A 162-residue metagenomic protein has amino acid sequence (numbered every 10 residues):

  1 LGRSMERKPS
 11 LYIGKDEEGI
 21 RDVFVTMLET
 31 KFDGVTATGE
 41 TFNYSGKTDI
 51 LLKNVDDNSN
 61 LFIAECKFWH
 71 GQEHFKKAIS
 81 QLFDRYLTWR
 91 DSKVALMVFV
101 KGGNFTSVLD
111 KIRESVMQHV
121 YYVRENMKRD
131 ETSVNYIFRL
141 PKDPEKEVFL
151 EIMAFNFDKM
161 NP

Functional and structural regions predicted by a protein language model:
L1-R7, K47, I63, W69: Folded interaction cores of globular domains that provide primary macromolecule-binding surfaces
L1-T38: Acidic-basic catalytic patches of nuclease active cores, encompassing PD-(D/E)XK and other metal-cofactor nuclease
F24, I50-L52, L61-F68, R85-Y86: Conserved catalytic cores of phosphodiester-cleaving nucleases, focusing on short active-site segments
V25-D57, H74, K142: Active-site metal-binding core of divalent-cation-utilizing nuclease and nuclease-like domains
K47, N58-L61, E147-F149: Short, mixed charged/polar active-site loops that provide acid/base catalysis or chelate metal/phosphate cofactors
N54-D56, K67-H70, A154-K159: Short, flexible loop/turn elements at secondary-structure junctions
F68-V120: Catalytic cores of nucleic-acid endonucleases
K101-P162: Domain-level recognition of nuclease-like catalytic cores that cleave nucleotide substrates
